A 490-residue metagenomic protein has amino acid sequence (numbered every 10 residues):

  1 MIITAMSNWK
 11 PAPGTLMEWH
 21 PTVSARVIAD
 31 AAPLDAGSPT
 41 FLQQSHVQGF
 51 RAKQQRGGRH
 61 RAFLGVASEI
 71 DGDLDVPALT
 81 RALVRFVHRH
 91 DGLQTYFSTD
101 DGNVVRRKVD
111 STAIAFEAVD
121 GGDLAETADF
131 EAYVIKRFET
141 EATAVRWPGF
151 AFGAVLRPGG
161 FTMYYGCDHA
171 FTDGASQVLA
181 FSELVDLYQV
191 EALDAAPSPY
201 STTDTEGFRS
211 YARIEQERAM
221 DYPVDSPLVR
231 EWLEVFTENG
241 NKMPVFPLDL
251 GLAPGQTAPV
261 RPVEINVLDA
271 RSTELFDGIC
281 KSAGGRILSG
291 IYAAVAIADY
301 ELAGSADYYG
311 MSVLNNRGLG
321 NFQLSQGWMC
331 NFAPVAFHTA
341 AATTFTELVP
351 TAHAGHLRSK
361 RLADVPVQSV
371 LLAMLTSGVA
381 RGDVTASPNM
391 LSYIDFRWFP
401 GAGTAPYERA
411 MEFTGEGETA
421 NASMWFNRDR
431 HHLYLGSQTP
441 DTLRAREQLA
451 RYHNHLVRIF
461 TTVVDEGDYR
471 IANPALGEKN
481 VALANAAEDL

Functional and structural regions predicted by a protein language model:
M1-G58, A62, Q94-T95, S198 (+4 more regions): Acyl-thioester-dependent acyl-group transfer interface
M1-Q55, R81-G122, T203-R261, A482-L490: Short amphipathic alpha-helices and their capping loops
V23-P39, G58-A78, A144-Y165, G251-L319 (+3 more regions): Gly/Ser/Thr-rich phosphate-binding loops and adjoining beta-strand/alpha-helix segments that form adenosine-phosphate
S38, Q44-G57, G65, T80-G166 (+4 more regions): Acyl-thioester-dependent condensation/acyltransferase catalytic cores
R81-R89, K136-E141, A170, E234 (+3 more regions): Amphipathic alpha-helical regulatory segments at dimerization interfaces that relay allosteric signals between sensory
Y96-F97, Y188-D204, L233-P244, Q448-L490: A short N-terminal helical cap/helix-turn-helix that marks the beginning of AMP-binding/adenylate-forming
A180: Interfaces and regulatory segments of ATP-dependent nucleotide/adenylate/phosphodiester-chemistry enzymes
